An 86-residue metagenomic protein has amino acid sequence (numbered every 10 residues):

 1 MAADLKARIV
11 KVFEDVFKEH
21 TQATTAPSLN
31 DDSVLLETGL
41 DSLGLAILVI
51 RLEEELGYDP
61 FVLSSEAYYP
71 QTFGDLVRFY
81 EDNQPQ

Functional and structural regions predicted by a protein language model:
A2-E37, G44-I47, E54-Q86: Phosphopantetheine-dependent thiolation modules in NRPS/PKS and related acyl-activating systems
